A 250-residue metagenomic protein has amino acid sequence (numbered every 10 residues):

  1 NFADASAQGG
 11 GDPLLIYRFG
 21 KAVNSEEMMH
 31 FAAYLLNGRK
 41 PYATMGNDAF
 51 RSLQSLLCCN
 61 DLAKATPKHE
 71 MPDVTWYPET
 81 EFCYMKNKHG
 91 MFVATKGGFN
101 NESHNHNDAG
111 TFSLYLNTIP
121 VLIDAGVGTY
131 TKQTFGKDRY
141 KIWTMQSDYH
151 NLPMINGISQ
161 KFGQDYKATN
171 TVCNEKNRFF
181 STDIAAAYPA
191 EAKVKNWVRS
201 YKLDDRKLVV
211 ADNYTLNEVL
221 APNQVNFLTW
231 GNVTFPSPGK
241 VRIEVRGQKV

Functional and structural regions predicted by a protein language model:
N1-L122, C173-N174: Carbohydrate-active enzyme catalytic cores, enriched for enzymes that act on polyanionic acidic polysaccharides
A3-A22, E27-S52, Y130-V250: CBM-like, beta-strand-rich accessory domains located in the C-terminal region of large, secreted polysaccharide-active
V93-T95, S103-N105, L122-D124, T131-Q133 (+2 more regions): Short helix/loop capping segments that flank catalytic or ligand/cofactor-binding pockets
G98, G126, Y214: Anionic group-transfer/hydrolysis microenvironments
N117, A125, N156: Short glycine-rich loop/turn motifs that provide flexible caps or phosphate-binding loops at active sites
